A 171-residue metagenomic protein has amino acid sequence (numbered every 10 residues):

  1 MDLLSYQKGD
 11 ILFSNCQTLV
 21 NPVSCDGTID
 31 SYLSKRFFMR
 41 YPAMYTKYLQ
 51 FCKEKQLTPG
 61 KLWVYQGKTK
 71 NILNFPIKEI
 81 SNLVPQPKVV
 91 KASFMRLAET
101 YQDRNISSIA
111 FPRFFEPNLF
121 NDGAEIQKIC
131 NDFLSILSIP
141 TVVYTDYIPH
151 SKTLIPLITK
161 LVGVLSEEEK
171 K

Functional and structural regions predicted by a protein language model:
M1-K171: Macrodomain-like recognition of ADP-ribose-binding/processing modules
